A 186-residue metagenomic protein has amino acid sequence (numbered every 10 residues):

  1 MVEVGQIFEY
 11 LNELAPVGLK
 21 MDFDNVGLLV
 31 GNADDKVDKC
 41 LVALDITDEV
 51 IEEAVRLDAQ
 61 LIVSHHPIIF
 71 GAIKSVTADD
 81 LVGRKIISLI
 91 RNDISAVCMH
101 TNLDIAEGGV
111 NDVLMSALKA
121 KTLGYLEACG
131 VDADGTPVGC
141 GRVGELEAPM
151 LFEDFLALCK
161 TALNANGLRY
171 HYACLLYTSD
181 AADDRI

Functional and structural regions predicted by a protein language model:
V2: Acidic, glycine-enriched active-site microenvironments
G5-G18, D22-N25, L29-L61, I68-A133 (+1 more regions): Active-site loop-to-helix "anion-binding N-cap" substructures in soluble metabolic enzymes
N32, Y172-L175: A short beta-turn/loop motif at secondary-structure boundaries
C129, D154-A162: Active-site proximal loop and beta-alpha junction motif in alpha/beta enzyme cores
P137-G139, V143: Conserved anion/nucleotide-ligand pocket segment
V143, P149, C159-L163: Active-site rim beta-loop-alpha module in soluble metabolic enzymes
N166-H171: A short linear hydrophobic-aromatic micro-motif
Y177-I186: Single conserved hydrophobic/aromatic residue that forms the stacking wall/gate of nucleotide- or nucleobase-binding
